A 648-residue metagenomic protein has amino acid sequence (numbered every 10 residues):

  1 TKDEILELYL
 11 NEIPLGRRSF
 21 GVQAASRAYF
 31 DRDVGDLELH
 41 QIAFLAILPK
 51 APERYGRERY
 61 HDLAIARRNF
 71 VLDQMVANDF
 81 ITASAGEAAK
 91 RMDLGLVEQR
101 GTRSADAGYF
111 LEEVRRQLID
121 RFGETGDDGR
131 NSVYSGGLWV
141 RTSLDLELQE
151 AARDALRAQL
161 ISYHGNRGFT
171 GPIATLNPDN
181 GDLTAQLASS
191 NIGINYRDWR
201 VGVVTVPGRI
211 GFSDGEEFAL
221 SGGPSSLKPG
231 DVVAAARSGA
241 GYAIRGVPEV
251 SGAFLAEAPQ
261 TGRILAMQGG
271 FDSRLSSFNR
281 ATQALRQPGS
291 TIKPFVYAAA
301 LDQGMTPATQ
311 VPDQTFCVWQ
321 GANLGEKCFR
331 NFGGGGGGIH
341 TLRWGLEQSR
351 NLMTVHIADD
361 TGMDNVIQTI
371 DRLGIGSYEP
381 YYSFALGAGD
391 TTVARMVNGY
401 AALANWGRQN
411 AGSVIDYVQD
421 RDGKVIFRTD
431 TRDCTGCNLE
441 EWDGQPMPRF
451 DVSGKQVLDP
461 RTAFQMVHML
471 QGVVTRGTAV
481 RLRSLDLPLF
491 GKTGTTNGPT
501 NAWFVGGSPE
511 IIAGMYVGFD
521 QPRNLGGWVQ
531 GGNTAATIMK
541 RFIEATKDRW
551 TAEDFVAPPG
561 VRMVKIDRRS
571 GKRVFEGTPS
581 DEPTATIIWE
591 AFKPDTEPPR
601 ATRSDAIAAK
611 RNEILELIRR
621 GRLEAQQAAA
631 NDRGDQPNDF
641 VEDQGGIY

Functional and structural regions predicted by a protein language model:
T1-Y196, V201, T205, R209-G211 (+5 more regions): Non-catalytic, structured segments within soluble enzyme domains
D3, L8-L10, R17, V22-Q23 (+27 more regions): Extracytoplasmic
Y9, Q41-K50, V71, L146-Q159 (+9 more regions): Active-site-proximal alpha-helical segments within enzyme catalytic domains
N11-R18, G35, L39-A51, R115-D120 (+11 more regions): Glycine-rich, acidic and aromatic/proline-enriched surface loops and short helix-turn segments that act as binding
A24, E53-R57, E87, M92 (+9 more regions): Short pre-catalytic segments that frame enzyme active sites
Q99-R103, T175-S190, V204-P207, A308-T309 (+6 more regions): Soluble, non-transmembrane domains of envelope/secretory-pathway proteins that act on or interact with carbohydrate
F122-S132, R141-T142, V355-D359, A388-G389 (+4 more regions): Penicillin-binding protein/beta-lactamase superfamily catalytic region
G165, T306-D313, E379, Q409-V414 (+2 more regions): Acidic/polar loop patches that form or flank catalytic/metal-binding clefts of enzymes that bind anionic ligands
